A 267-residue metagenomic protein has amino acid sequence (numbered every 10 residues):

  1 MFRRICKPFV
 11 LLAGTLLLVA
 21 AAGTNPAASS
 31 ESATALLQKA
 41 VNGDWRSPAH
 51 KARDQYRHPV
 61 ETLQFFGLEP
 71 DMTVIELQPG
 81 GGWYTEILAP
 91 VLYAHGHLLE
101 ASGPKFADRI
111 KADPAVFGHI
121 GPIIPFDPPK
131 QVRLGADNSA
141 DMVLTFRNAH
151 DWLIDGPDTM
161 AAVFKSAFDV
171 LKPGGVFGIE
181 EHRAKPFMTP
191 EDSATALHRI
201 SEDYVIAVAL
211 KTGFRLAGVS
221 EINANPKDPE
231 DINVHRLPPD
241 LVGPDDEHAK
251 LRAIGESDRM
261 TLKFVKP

Functional and structural regions predicted by a protein language model:
A33-P70: Class I SAM-dependent methyltransferase Rossmann-like catalytic core, especially the SAM/SAH-binding loop
P70-G80: Conserved class I S-adenosyl-L-methionine
A89-P90, T159-P173: A short glycine-rich, Lys/Arg-flanked "PGG" loop and its adjoining helix->strand segment in the class I
V132-V143: A short acidic, Gly/Pro-enriched loop at the edge of an enzyme's catalytic core that lines a small-molecule cofactor
L144-N148: A conserved beta-strand element that flanks and buttresses the S-adenosyl-L-methionine
G174-E181: Conserved beta-strand signature within the Rossmann-like core of class I S-adenosyl-L-methionine
P190-A217: Conserved Class I S-adenosyl-L-methionine
P229-P267: Core SAM-dependent methyltransferase catalytic element
